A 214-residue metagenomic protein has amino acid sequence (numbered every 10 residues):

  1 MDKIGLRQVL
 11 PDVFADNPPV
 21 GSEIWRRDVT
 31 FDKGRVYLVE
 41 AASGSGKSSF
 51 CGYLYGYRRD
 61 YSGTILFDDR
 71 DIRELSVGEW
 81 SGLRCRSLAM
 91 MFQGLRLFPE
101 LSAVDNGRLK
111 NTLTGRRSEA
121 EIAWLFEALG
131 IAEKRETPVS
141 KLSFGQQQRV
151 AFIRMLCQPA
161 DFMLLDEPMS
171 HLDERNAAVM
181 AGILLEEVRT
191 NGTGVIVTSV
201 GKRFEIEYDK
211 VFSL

Functional and structural regions predicted by a protein language model:
Y55: Helix-to-loop junction immediately C-terminal to a conserved catalytic motif
I72-A89: ABC ATPase NBD coupling module
G94, E100-L113: Q-loop/switch helix immediately C-terminal to the Walker
E119-K134: Conserved ABC ATPase "signature" region
P138-Q146: Conserved ABC ATPase signature
F152: Hydrophobic anchor residue at the start of the ABC signature
M163-E167: Catalytic Walker B motif of ABC-type/P-loop ATPase nucleotide-binding domains
